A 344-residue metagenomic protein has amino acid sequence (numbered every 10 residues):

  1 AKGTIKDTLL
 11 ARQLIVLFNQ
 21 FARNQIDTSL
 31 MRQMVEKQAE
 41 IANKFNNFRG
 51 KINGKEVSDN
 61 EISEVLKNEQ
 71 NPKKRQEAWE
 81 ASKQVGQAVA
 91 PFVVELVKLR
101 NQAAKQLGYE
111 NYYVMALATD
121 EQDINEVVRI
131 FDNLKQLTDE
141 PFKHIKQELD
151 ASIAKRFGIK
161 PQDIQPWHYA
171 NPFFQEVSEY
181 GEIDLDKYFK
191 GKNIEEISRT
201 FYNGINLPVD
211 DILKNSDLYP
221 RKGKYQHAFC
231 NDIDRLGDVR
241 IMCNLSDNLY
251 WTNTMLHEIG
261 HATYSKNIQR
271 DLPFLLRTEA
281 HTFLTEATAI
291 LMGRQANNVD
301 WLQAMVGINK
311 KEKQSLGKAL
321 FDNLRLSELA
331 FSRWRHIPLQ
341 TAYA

Functional and structural regions predicted by a protein language model:
A1-Q87, P91: N-terminal helix-rich structural modules
K55-N60, V94-M242, E312-Q314, A319-L320: Active-site-proximal, well-structured secondary-structure segments within enzyme catalytic domains
A78-V85, L117, I124-V128, E176-K187 (+4 more regions): Glycine- and acidic
F131-P141, E279-S315: Post-HExxH zinc-binding segment in Zn-dependent metallohydrolases
N203-I212, D234-L236, N248, A262-F274 (+1 more regions): Secondary-structure transition/capping motifs at alpha-helix termini and the adjoining loop/turn into the next element
D217-Q226, L276-E286: Beta-rich nucleic-acid/ligand-interaction surfaces
S246-Q269, E286-I290: Active-site recognition of the HExxH zinc-binding catalytic motif
N298-A344: Long, amphipathic alpha-helical stalk/connector segments used for oligomerization, subunit docking, or mechanical
